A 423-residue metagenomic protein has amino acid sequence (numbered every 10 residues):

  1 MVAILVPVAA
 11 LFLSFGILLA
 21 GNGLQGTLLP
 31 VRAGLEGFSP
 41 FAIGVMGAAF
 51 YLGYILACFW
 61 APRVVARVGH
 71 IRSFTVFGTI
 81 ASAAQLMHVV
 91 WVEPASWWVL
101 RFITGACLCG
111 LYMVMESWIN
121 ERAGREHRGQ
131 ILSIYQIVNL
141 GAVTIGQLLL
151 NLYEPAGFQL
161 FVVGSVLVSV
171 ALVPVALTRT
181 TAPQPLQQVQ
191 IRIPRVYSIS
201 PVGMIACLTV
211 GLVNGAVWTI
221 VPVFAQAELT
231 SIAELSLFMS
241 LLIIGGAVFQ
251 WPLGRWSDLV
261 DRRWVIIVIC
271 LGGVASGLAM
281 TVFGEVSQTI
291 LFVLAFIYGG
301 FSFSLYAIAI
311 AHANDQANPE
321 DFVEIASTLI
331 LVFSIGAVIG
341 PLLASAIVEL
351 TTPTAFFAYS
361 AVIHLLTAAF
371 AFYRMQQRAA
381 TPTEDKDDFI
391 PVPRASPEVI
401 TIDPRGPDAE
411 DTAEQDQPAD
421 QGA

Functional and structural regions predicted by a protein language model:
M1-A3, P183-Q190, R374-A423: Intrinsic disorder in cytosolic terminal tails and internal cytosolic loops of multi-pass membrane transporters
V2-Y51, G203, N214-F224, E228 (+1 more regions): Helix-loop boundary and gating motifs at the non-cytosolic
P40-F41, R125-Y135, I232-A233, A317-L329: Loop-to-transmembrane helix entry/capping segments in MFS-fold secondary transporters and related SLC/MFSD carriers
A57-G69, E154, F249-D261, V348-E349: Helix-to-loop junctions at the C-terminal end of transmembrane segments in multipass secondary transporters
G69, V90-V92, D261, F283-E285: Helix-breaking motifs and short loop linkers at transmembrane-helix boundaries and internal kinks in secondary membrane
R72-L86, S165, W264-A279, A361: Structural signature of the two symmetry-related core transmembrane helices
G110-A123, F303-N318: Intracellular juxtamembrane helix-capping segments at the cytosolic ends of symmetry-related transmembrane helices
L150-N151, S165-P185, T367-M375: C-terminal membrane-cytosol helix-exit motif in multi-pass small-molecule transporters
